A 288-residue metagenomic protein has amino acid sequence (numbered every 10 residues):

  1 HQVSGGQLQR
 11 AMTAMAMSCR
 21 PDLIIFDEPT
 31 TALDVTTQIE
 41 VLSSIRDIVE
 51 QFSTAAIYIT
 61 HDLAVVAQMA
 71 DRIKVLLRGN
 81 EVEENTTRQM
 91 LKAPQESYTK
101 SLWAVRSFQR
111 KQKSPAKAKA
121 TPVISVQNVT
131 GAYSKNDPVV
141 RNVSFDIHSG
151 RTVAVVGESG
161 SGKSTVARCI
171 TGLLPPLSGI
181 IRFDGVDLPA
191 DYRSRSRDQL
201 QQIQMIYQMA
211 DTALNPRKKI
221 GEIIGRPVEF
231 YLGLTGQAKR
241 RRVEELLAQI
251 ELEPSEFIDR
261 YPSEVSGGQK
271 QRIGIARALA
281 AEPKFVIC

Functional and structural regions predicted by a protein language model:
H1-V3, Q7, Y261-V265, Q269: Conserved ABC ATPase signature
R20, E282: Conserved catalytic motifs of ABC-family nucleotide-binding domains
V66-Q68: A short, surface-exposed alpha-helical micro-motif characterized by mixed small hydrophobic and charged/polar residues
Q89-P94, L188-Q204, E222, F230: ABC ATPase NBD coupling module
V156-E158: The feature captures the beta-strand-to-loop junction immediately N-terminal to the Walker
T171: Helix-to-loop junction immediately C-terminal to a conserved catalytic motif
